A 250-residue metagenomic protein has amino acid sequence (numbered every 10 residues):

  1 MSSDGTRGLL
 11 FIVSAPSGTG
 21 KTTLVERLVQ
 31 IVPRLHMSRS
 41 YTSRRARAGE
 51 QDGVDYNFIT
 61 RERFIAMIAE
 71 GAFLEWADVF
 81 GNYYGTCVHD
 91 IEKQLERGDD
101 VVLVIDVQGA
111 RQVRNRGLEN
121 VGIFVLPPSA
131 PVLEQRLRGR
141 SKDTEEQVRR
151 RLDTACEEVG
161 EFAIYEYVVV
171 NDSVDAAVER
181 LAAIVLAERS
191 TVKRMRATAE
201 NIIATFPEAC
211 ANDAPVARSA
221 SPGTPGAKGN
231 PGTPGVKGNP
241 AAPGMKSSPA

Functional and structural regions predicted by a protein language model:
M1-L10: Extreme N-terminal, non-catalytic leader segments that precede Walker-type/kinase nucleotide-binding cores
D4, K142-D143, E157-N230, G235-A250: NTP-dependent small-molecule kinase module
S14-P16: P-loop (Walker A) phosphate-binding loop of NTP-binding proteins
K21: Conserved lysine of the Walker
Q30-S38: Post-Walker A helix-loop "phosphate-sensing" segment adjacent to the P-loop in P-loop NTPases
S40-L103, Q108-R111: ATP-dependent small-molecule kinase phosphotransfer cores that center on conserved nucleotide phosphate-binding segments
V101-D106, R116-G139, V170: Conserved phosphate-donor/acceptor-positioning beta-strand/loop module used by diverse small-molecule
